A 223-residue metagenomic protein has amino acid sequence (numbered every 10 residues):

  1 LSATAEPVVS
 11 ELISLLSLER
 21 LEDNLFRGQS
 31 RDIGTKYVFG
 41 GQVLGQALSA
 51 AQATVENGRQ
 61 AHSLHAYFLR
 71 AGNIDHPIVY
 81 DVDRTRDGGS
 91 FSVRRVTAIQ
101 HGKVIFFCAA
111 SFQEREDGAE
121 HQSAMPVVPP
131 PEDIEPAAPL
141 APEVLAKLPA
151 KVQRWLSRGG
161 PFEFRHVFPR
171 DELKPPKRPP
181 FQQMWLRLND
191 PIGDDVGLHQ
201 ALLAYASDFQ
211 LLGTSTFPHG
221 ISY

Functional and structural regions predicted by a protein language model:
L1-Y223: Terminal targeting signals and extreme-terminal segments of soluble enzymes
